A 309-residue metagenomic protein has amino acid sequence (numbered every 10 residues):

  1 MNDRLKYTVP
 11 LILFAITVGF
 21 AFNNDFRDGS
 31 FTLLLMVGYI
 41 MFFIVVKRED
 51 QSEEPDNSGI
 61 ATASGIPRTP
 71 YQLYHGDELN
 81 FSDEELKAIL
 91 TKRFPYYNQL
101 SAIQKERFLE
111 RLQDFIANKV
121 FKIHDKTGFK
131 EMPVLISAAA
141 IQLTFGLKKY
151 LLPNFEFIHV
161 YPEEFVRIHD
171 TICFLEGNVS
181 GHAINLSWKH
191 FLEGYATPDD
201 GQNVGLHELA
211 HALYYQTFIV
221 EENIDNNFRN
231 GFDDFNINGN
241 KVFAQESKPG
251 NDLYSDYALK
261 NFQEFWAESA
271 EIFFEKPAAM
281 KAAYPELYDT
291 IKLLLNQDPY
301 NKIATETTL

Functional and structural regions predicted by a protein language model:
M1-I12: Juxtamembrane interface helix immediately N-terminal to a transmembrane segment
V9, L135-F145, F165-S180, L186 (+2 more regions): Metalloprotease/metallohydrolase-associated module, dominated by Zn2+-dependent proteases
F14-I16: N-terminal secretory/targeting leader peptides
V18-A21, Y39-Q51: Alpha-helical transmembrane segments
A21-M36: Hydrophobic alpha-helical transmembrane segments
D50-T62: Ser/Thr/Pro/Gly-rich low-complexity linker/stalk segments immediately outside membranes or between
G59-L175, V179, L287-A304, T308: A metal-dependent hydrolase signature that marks the N-terminal structural subdomain at the beginning of catalytic folds
S101, D200-T217, A267: Active-site recognition of the HExxH zinc-binding catalytic motif
